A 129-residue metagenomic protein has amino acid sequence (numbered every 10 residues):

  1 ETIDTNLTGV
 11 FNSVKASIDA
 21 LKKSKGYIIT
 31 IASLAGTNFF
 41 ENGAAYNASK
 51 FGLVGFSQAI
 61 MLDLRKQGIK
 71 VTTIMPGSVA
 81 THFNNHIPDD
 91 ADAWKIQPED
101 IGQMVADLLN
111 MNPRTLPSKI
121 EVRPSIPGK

Functional and structural regions predicted by a protein language model:
E1-D4: Active-site Tyr-X3-Lys motif and surrounding loop/helix of classical short-chain dehydrogenase/reductase
V14, S49: Active-site helix of classical SDR
A16-K25: A short helix-coil junction within the Rossmann-fold of NAD(P)-dependent oxidoreductases
A20, N38, A59-I69: Active-site-adjacent segment of SDR/Rossmann-fold oxidoreductases
S33: Residue(s) in the substrate-gating loop at a strand-loop-helix junction that position the organic substrate next
F40-A44: Active-site loop immediately N-terminal to the catalytic Tyr-X3-Lys motif of short-chain dehydrogenase/reductase
T73, T81, D90-K129: C-terminal helical subdomain
